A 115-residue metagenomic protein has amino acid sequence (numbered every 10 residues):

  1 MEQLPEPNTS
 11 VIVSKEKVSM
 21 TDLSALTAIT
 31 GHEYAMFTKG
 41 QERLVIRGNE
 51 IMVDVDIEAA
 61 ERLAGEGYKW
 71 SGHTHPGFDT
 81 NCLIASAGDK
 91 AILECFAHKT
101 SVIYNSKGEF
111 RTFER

Functional and structural regions predicted by a protein language model:
M1-G67: Glycine-rich short-loop/terminal segments
E2-L4, I12, D54-R115: Active-site-proximal loop/helix of nucleotide/amide-processing enzymes and allied scaffolds
